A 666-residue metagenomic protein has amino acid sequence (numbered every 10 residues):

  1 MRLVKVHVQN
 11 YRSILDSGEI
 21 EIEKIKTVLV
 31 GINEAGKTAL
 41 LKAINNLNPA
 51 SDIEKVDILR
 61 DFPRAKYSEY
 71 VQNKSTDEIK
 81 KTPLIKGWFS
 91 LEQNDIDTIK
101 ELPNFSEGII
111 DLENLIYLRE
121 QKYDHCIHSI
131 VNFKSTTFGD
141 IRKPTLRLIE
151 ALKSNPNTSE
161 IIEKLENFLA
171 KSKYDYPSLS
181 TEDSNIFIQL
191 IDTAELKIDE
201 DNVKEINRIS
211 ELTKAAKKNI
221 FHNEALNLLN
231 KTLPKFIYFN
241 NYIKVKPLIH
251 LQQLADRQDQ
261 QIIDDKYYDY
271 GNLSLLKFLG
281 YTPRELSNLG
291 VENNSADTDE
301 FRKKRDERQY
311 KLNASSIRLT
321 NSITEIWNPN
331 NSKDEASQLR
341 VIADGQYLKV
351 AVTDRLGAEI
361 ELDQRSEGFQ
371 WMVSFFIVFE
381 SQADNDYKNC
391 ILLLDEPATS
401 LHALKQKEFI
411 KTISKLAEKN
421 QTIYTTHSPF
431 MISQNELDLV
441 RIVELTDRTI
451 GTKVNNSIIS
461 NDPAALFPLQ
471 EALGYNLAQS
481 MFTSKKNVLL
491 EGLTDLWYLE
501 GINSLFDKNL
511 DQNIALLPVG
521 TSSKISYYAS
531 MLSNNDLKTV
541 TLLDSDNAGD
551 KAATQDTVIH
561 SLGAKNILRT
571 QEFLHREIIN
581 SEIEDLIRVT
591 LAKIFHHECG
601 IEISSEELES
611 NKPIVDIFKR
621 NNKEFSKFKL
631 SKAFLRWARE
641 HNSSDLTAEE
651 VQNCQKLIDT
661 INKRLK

Functional and structural regions predicted by a protein language model:
M1-A50, Y310-A336, R340-S480, L496-W497 (+5 more regions): Switch/communication elements of ASCE P-loop NTPase nucleotide-binding domains
K42-D111, E292-N294: Conserved P-loop NTP-binding catalytic core
P49-D77, S210-H222, N331-K333, C390 (+1 more regions): Flexible phosphate/Mg2+-sensing switch loops adjacent to catalytic phosphate-binding sites
G87-K100, E195-H222: Extended, Lys/Arg-enriched charged tracts that mediate electrostatic binding to polyanionic substrates
H128, N132, I162-K173, L179-T181 (+3 more regions): Extended helical coiled-coil dimerization/tether regions that scaffold and oligomerize large DNA-maintenance assemblies
S484-Q555: Conserved helicase/translocase motor-coupling segment
K551-K629: Activity-critical C-terminal alpha-helical subdomain
D616-F618, K627-K666: Terminal low-complexity/disordered tails
